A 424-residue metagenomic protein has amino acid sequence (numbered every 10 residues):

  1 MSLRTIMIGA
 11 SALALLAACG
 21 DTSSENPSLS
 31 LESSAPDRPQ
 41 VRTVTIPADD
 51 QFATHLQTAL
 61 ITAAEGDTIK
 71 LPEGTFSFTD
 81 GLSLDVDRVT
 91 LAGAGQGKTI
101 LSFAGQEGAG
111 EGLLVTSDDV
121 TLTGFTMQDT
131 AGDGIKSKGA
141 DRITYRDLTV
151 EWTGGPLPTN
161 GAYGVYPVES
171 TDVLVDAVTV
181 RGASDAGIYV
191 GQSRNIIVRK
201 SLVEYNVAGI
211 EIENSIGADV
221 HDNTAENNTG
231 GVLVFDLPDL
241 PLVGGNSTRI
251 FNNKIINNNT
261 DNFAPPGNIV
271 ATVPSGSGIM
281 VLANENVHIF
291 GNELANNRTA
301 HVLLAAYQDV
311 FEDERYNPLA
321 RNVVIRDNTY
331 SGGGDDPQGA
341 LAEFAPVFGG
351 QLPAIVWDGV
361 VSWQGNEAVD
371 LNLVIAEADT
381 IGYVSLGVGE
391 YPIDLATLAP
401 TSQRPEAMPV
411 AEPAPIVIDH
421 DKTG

Functional and structural regions predicted by a protein language model:
L16-A18: C-terminal motif of bacterial Sec signal peptides marking the signal peptidase cleavage site
G20-S23: Bacterial signal peptide processing site
T43-K70: Acidic Gly/Asp/Thr-rich repetitive segments characteristic of extracellular carbohydrate-active and adhesion proteins
T45-T54, R88-G132, G154: Right-handed parallel beta-helix/beta-spiral solenoid domain characteristic of secreted/periplasmic
A53-Q57, T79, F103-L113, D129-K136 (+7 more regions): Extracellular beta-strand/beta-solenoid scaffold signature
L56-T62, S77-V86, L91, S102 (+5 more regions): Short, T/G/N/S-enriched strand-turn elements that build extracellular solenoid repeat scaffolds
A94-G97, D118-D129, D141-G154, T171-S184 (+5 more regions): Right-handed parallel beta-helix
A264-E412: Extracellular beta-rich repeat passengers
